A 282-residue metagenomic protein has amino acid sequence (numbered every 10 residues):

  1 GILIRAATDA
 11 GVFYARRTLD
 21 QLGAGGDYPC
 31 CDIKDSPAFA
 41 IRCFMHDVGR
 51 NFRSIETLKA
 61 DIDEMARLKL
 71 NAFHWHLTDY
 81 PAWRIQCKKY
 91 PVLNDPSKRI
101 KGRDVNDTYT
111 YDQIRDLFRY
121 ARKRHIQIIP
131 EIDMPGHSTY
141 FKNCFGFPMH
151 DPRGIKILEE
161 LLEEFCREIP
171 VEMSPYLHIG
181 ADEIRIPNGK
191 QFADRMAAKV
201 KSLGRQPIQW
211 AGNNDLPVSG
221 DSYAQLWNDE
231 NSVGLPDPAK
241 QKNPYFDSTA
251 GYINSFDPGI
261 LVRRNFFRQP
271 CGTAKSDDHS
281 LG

Functional and structural regions predicted by a protein language model:
G1-Y176, R195, K199: Feature activates predominantly on carbohydrate-active enzymes
A24-P29, E159-L161, G204-Q209, W227-E230 (+2 more regions): Short amphipathic alpha-helical surface micro-motifs
R42-H46, F73-W75, I128-I132, L177-I179 (+4 more regions): Hydrophobic faces of well-ordered beta-strands that scaffold small-molecule active sites in alpha/beta enzyme cores
G49, T78-A82, D133-H137, D182-I184 (+3 more regions): Active-site beta-loop-alpha junctions enriched in small/polar residues
H74-T78, D104-N106, P207-A211, N254-P258 (+1 more regions): Short C-terminal domain-edge/linker segments immediately following a structured domain
F141-Y223, W227-P236, K240-K242: Active-site neighborhood of glycoside hydrolase catalytic domains
S222, N228-G282: Flexible, acidic glycine-rich loops studded with aromatic residues
